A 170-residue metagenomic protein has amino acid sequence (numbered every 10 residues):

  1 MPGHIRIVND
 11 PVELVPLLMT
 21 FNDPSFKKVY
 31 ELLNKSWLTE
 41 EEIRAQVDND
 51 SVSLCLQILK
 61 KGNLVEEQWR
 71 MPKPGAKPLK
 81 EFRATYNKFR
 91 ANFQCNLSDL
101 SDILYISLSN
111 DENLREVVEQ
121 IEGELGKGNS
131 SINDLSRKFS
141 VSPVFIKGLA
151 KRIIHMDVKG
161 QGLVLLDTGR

Functional and structural regions predicted by a protein language model:
P2-K27, C95-E119, F145, D167-G169: Short alpha-helical segments that sit at the start of domains
P24-F26, L32-E42, L125-S131: Short capping segments at the starts of secondary-structure elements
E41-Q46, L59, S131-F139: A short acidic, leucine-rich amphipathic alpha-helix
S53-L56, K147-G148: Key DNA-contacting residues within the recognition helix of helix-turn-helix
N63, W69, D157: Glycine-centered, phosphate/nucleic-acid-interacting loop/turn motifs that mediate DNA/RNA or nucleotide
W69-E81, L163-G169: Short, Lys/Arg-rich nucleic-acid/phosphate-binding segment
P74-L108: Conserved segment of winged-helix/HTH DNA-binding domains
L104-T168: Exposed, interaction-prone assembly regions rather than primary DNA-binding/catalytic cores
